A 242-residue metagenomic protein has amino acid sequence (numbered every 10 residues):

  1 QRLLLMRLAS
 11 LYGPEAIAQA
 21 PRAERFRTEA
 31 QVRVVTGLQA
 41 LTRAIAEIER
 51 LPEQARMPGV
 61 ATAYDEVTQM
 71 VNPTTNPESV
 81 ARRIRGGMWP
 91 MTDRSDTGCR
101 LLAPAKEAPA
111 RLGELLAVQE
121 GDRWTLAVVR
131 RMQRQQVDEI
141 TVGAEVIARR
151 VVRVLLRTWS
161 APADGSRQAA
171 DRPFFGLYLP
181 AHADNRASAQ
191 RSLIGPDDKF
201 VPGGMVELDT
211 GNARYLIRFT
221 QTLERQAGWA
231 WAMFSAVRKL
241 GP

Functional and structural regions predicted by a protein language model:
Q1: Metal-dependent nucleotide-binding catalytic modules
L8-D122, R131-V146, R150-V151, P162-P242: Short strand-loop-strand
R153-R157: A short macromolecule-binding patch
